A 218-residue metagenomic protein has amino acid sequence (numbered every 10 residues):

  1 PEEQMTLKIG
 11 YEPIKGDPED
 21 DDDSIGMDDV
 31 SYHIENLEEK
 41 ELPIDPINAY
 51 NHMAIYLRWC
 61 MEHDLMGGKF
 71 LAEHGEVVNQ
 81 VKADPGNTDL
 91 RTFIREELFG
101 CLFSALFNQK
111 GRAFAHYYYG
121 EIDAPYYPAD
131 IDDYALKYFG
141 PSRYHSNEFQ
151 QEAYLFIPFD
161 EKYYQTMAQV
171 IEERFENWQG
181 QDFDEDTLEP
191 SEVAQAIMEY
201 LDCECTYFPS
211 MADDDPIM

Functional and structural regions predicted by a protein language model:
E2-Q4: Compositionally biased, low-complexity intrinsically disordered regions
T6-I94, L98, L102-F107: N-terminal low-complexity, intrinsically disordered segments
Y11, G26-D28, Y32-I34, L42 (+4 more regions): Polar/charged low-complexity regulatory segments
K82, D132-A135, A168, E172-Q179 (+2 more regions): Residue-level detector of alpha-helical secondary structure
G86-T166, V170-E173: Amphipathic protein-protein interaction modules
T206: Metal- and O2-centered redox machinery and metal/ROS homeostasis
P209: Extended, Lys/Arg-enriched charged tracts that mediate electrostatic binding to polyanionic substrates
P216-M218: Non-Sec secretion/translocation targeting segments of pathogen effectors
